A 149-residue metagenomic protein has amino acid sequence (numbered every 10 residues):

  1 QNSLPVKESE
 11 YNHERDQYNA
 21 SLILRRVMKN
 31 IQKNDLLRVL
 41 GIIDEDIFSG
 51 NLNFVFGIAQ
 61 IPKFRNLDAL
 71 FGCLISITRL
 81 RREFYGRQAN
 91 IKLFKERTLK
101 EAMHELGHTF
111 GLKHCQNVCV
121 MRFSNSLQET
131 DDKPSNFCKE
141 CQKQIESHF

Functional and structural regions predicted by a protein language model:
Q1-E101, K113: Metzincin-family zinc-dependent endopeptidase catalytic domain
Y85-F149: The catalytic-center signature of Zn2+-dependent metalloproteases
